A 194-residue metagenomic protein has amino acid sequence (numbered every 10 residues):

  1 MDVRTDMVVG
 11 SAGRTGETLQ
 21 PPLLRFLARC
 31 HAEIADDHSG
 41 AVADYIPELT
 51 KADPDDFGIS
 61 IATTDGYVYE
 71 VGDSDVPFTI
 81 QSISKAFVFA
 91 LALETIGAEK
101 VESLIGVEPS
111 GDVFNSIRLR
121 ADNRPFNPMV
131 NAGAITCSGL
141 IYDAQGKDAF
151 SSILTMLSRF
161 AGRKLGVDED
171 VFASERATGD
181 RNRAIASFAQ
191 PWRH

Functional and structural regions predicted by a protein language model:
M7-A32, D37-S39, E94, A98 (+1 more regions): Active-site-adjacent helix/loop patches that line small-molecule binding or acyl-intermediate pockets
R25, F57-I59, T64-Y67, A86-L91 (+1 more regions): N-terminal, well-ordered alpha-helical segments
A35-V71: A short, well-structured edge-of-sheet supersecondary motif
D53-P54, V76-I80, F126-M129: Secondary-structure capping and boundary motifs in well-ordered enzyme cores
T64, S74, I83, E94 (+2 more regions): An acidic- and aromatic-residue-enriched active-site/binding cleft used to recognize and process polar
G66, T79-V101: Active-site SXXK
Y67-D75, N115-A121: Glycine/charged-rich beta-loop-alpha catalytic/anionic-binding loops adjacent to active sites
